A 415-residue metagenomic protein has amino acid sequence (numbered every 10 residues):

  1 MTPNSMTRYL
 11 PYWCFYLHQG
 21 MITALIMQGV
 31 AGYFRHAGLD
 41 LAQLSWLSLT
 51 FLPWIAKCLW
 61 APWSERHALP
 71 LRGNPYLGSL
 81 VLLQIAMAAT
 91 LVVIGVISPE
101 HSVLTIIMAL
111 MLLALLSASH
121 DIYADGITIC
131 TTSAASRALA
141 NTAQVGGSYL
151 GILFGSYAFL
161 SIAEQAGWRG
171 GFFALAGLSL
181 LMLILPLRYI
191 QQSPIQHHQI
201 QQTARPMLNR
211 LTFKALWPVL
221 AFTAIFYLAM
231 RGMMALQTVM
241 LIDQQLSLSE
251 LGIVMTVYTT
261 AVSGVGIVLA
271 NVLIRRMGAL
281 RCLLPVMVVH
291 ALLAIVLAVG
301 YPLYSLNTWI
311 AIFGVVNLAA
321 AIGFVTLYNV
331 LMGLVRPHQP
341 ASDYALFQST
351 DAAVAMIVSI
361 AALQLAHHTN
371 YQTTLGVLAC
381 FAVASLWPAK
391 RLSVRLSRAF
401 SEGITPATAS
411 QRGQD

Functional and structural regions predicted by a protein language model:
M1-S5, Q191-L220: Juxtamembrane intracellular "pre-TM" segments in multi-pass secondary transporters
T2-W54, W217-F222, F226-L241: Helix-loop boundary and gating motifs at the non-cytosolic
A56-G73, V265-A279, A366: Helix-to-loop junctions at the C-terminal end of transmembrane segments in multipass secondary transporters
K57, A138-Y157, Q348-V358: Glycine-rich segments within core transmembrane alpha-helices of 12-TM secondary carriers
V81-E100, V288-Y304: C-terminal ends and interior cores of transmembrane alpha-helices in multi-pass membrane transporters/permeases
A118-T132, I322-R336: Intracellular juxtamembrane helix-capping segments at the cytosolic ends of symmetry-related transmembrane helices
L280-L327: C-terminal transmembrane helical hairpin of 12-TM major facilitator-type secondary transporters
H338-H367: A late C-terminal transmembrane helix in Major Facilitator Superfamily
